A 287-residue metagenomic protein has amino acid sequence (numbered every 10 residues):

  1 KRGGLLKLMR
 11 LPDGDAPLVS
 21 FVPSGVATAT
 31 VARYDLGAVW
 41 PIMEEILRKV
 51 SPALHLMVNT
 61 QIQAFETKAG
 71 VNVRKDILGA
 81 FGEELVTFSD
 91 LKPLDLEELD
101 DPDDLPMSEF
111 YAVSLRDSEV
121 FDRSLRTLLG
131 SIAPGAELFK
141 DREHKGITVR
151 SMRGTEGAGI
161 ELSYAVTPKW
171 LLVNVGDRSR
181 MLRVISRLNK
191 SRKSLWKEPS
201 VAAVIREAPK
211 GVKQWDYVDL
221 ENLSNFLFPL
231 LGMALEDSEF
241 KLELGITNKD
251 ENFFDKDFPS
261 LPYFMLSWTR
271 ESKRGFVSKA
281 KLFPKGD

Functional and structural regions predicted by a protein language model:
K1-D287: Signature of soluble extracytoplasmic/periplasmic domains of secreted precursors and cell-surface proteins
